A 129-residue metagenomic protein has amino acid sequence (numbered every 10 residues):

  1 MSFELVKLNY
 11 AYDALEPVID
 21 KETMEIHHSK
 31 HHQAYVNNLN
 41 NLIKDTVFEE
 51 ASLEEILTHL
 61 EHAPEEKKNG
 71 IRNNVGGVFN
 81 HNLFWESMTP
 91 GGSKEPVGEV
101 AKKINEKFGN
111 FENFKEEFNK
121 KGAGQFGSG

Functional and structural regions predicted by a protein language model:
M1-G129: Feature for soluble, non-membrane regions of globular proteins
